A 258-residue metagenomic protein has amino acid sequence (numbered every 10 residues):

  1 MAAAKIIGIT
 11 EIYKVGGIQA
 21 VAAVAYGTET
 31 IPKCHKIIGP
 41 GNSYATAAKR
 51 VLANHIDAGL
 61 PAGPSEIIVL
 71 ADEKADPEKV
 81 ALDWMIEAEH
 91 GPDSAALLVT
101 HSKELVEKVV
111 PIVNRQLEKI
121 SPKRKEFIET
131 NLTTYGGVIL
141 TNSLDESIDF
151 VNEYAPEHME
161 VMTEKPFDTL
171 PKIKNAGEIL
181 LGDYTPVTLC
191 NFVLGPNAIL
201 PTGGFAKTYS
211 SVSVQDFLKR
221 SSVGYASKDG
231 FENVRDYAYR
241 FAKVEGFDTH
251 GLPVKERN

Functional and structural regions predicted by a protein language model:
A2-I6, E29, A53-H55, D83-A88 (+4 more regions): Short, solvent-exposed amphipathic alpha-helical segments in soluble enzyme and RNA/protein-processing domains
I6-I86, H90-A95: Conserved NAD(P)+-binding/catalytic subdomain of aldehyde/semialdehyde dehydrogenases
T10-Y13, C34-I38, S43, G59 (+8 more regions): Structural motif
I18, P77, K103, S143-E146 (+2 more regions): Residues at or immediately preceding the N-termini of alpha-helices
L60-T134, V138: A conserved active-site cap/scaffold subdomain adjacent to cofactor or substrate pockets
L117-K165: Glycine-rich, Lys/Arg-enriched anion-binding loops that position phosphate/diphosphate groups for phosphoryl
N152-N258: C-terminal core of ALDH-fold dehydrogenases
